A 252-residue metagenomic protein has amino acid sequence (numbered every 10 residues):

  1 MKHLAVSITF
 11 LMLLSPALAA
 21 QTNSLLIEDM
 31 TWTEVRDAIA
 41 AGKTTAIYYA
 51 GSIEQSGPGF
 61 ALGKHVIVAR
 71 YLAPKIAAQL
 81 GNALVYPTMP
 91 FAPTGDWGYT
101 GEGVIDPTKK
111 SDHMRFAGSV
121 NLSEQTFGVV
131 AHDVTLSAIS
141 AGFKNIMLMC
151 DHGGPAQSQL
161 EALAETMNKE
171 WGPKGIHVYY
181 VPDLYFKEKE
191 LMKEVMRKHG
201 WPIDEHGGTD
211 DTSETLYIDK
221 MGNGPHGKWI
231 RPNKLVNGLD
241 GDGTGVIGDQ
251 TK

Functional and structural regions predicted by a protein language model:
M1-K2: N-terminal secretory signal peptides that target proteins for export/translocation
A5-A17: Bacterial N-terminal signal peptides
A20-M147, D151-K252: Extended, histidine- and acidic-residue-enriched regions that form the cofactor-binding/catalytic faces
